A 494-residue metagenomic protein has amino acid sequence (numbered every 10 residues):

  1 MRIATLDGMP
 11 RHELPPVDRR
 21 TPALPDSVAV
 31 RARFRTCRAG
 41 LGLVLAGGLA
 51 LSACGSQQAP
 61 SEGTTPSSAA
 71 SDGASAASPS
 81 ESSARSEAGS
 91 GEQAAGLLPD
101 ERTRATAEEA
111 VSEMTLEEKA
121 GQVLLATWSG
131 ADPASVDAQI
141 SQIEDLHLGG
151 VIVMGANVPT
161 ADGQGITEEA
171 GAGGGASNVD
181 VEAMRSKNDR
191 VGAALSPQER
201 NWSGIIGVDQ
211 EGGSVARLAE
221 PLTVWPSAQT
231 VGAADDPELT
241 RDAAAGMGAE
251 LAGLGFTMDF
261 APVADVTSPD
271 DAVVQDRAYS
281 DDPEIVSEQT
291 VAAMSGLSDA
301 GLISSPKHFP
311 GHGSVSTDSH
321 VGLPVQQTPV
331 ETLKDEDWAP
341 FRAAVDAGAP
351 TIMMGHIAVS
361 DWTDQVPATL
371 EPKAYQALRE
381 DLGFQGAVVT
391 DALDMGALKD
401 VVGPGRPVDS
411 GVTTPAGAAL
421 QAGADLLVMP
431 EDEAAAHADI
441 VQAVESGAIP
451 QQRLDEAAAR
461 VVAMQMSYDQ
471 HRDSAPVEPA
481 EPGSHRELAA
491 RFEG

Functional and structural regions predicted by a protein language model:
R2-L14, R19-P22, C37, G47 (+2 more regions): Preference for extracellular/luminal or secreted protein segments
R35-G47, V263: Sec-dependent N-terminal signal peptides
T115, S135, Q139, A176-L195 (+1 more regions): Second-shell residues forming the walls of enzyme active-site clefts
G121-W128, G149-V153, G204-Q210, M258-P262 (+5 more regions): Hydrophobic faces of well-ordered beta-strands that scaffold small-molecule active sites in alpha/beta enzyme cores
S129-P133, N157-T160, Q210-V215, M258 (+5 more regions): Solvent-exposed loop/turn segments at secondary-structure junctions within structured extracellular/periplasmic domains
Q142-D180, F260, T267-D270, V345-D364 (+1 more regions): Short acidic, glycine-rich surface-loop motifs adjacent to enzyme active sites
K187-T223, A243-A264, V286-P310: Glycine-rich, aromatic-flanked loop segments that form ligand/cofactor-binding clefts across common enzyme folds
T223-A234: A charged helix-plus-loop insertion that forms the helical arch/lid used to bind and gate nucleic-acid substrates
